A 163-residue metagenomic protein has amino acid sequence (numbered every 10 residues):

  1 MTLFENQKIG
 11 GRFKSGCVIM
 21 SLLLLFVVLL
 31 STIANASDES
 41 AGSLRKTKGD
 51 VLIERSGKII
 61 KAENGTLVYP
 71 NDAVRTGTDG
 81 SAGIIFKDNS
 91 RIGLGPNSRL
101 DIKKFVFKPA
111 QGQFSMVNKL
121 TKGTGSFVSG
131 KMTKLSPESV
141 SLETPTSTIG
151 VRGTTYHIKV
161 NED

Functional and structural regions predicted by a protein language model:
M1-S15: N-terminal secretory signal peptides that target proteins for export/translocation
I9, V18-I19, I33: Short hydrophobic transmembrane-like helices used for membrane targeting/insertion
K14-S15, M20, T154-H157: Intrinsically disordered, low-complexity, compositionally biased regions/tails
M20-L29: Bacterial N-terminal signal peptides
A34-D163: Flexible, surface-exposed loop/linker segments and immediately adjacent secondary-structure boundaries
